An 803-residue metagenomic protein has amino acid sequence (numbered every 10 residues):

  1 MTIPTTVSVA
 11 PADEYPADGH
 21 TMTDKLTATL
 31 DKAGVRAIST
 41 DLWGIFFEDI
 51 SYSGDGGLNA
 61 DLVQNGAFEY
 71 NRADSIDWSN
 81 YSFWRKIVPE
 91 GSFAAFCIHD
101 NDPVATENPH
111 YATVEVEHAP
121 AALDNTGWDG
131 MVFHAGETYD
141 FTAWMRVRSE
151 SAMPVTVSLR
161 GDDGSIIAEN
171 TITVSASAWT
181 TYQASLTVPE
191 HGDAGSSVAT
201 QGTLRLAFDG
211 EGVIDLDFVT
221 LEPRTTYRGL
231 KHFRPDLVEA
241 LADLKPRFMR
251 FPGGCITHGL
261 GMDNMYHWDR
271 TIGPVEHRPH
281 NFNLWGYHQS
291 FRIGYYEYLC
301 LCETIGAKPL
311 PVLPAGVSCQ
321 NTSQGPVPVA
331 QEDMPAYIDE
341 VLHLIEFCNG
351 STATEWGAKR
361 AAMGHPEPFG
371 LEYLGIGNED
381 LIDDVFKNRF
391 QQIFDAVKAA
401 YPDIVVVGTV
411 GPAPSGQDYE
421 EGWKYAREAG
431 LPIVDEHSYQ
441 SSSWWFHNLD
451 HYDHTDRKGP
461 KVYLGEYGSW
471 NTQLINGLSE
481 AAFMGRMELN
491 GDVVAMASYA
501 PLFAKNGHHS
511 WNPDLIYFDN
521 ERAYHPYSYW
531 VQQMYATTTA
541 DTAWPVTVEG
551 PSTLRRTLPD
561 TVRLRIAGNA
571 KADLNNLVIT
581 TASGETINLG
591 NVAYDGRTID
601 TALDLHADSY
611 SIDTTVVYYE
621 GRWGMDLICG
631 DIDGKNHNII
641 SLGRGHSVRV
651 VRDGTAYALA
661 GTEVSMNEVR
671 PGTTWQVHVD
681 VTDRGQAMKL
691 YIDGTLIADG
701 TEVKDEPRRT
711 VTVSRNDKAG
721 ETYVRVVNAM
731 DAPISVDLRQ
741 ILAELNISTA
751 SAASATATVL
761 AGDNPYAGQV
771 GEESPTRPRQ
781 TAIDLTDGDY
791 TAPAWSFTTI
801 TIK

Functional and structural regions predicted by a protein language model:
T2-Q417, K424-D435, Q440-S443, D450-D560 (+3 more regions): Non-catalytic accessory regions flanking glycosidase/transglycosidase catalytic cores in CAZymes
P154-V157, I640-V664: Trp/Tyr-centric glycan-recognition "aromatic platform" motifs on solvent-exposed beta-strand/loop surfaces
I167-A176, G590-Y594, L642-H646, E663 (+1 more regions): Solvent-exposed serine/threonine-rich low-complexity stretches and specific carbohydrate-binding patches
N170, G654-H678: Short, aromatic/His-centered strand-loop micro-motif at the edge of beta-sheets
R555-S609: Low-complexity, Ser/Thr/Pro/Gly-rich disordered linker/stalk regions
D595-R652: Secretory/extracellular carbohydrate-interaction modules and structurally similar beta-sandwich "look-alikes"
I612-T614, P671-G700: Carbohydrate-binding surfaces in secreted/extracellular proteins
I639, Q676-D680, T712-S714, D789: Short, surface-exposed charged micro-motifs
